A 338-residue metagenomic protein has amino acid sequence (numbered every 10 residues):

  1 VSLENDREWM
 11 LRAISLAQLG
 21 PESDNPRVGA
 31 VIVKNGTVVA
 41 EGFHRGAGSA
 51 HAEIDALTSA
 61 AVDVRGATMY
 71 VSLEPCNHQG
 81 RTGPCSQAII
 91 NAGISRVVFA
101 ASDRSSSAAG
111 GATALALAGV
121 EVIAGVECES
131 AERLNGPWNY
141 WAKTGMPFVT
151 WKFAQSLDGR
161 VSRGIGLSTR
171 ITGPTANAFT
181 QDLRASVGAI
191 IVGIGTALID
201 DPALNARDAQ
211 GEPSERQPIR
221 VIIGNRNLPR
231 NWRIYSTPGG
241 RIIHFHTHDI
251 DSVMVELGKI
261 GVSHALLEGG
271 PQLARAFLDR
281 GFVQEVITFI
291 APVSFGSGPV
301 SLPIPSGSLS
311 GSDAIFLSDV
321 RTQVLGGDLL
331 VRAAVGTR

Functional and structural regions predicted by a protein language model:
V1-L3, A40, G145: General secondary-structure propensity
S2-L19, S23-N25, V64, T113 (+2 more regions): Enzymes that bind and transform nitrogen-containing heteroaromatic metabolites
E22, A112, V126-A154: Proteins enriched for Cys/Gly/acidic motifs involved in redox and nucleic-acid/cofactor modification
E22-G36: N-terminal glycine-rich anion-binding loops that anchor highly charged ligand groups
V31, E74, S102, A154-S156 (+1 more regions): Active-site beta-loop-alpha junctions enriched in small/polar residues
K34-S130, P238, A276-L278: Zn2+-dependent cytidine deaminase-like catalytic core
A67-N77, T144-Q155: N-terminal pre-triad scaffold of radical SAM enzymes
